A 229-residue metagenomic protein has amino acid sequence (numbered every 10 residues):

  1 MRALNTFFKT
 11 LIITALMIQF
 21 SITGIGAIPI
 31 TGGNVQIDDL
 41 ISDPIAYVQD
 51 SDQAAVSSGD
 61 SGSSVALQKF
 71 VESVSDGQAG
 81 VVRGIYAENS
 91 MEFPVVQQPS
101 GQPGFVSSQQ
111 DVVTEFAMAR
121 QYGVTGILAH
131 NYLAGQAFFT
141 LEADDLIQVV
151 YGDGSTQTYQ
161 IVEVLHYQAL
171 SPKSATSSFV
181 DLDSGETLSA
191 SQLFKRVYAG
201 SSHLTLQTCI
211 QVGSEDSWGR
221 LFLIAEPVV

Functional and structural regions predicted by a protein language model:
R2-A27: Sec-dependent N-terminal signal peptides of Gram-positive bacterial secreted proteins and lipoproteins
Q19-V229: Solvent-exposed, non-transmembrane regions of membrane-associated and secreted proteins
